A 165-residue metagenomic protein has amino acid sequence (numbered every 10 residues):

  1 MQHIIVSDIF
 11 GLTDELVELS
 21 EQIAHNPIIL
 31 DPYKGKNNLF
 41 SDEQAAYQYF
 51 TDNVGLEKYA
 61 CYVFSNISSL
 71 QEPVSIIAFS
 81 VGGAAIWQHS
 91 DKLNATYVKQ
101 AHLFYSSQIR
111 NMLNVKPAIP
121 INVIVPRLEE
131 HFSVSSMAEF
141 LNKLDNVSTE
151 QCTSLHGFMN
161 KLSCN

Functional and structural regions predicted by a protein language model:
M1-Q71: Serine-hydrolase catalytic machinery in alpha/beta-hydrolase-like enzymes
E18-L19, F132-L141: Short alpha-helix in the alpha/beta-hydrolase fold that links the catalytic acid
I77-I86: Gly/Ala-rich beta-loop-alpha elbow adjacent to hydrolase catalytic centers
L93-Y97, M112-A118, N142-D145: Short, conserved loop/helix-junction motifs that constitute active-site signature segments in enzyme catalytic cores
A95-S107: A conserved short beta-strand
N122-V125: Short beta-strand/loop motif that positions the catalytic acidic residue of the alpha/beta-hydrolase fold
R127-E130, S154-L155: Acidic beta-to-alpha connecting loop that harbors the catalytic carboxylate
N142-C164: Catalytic histidine neighborhood in serine/cysteine hydrolases with alpha/beta-hydrolase-type architecture
